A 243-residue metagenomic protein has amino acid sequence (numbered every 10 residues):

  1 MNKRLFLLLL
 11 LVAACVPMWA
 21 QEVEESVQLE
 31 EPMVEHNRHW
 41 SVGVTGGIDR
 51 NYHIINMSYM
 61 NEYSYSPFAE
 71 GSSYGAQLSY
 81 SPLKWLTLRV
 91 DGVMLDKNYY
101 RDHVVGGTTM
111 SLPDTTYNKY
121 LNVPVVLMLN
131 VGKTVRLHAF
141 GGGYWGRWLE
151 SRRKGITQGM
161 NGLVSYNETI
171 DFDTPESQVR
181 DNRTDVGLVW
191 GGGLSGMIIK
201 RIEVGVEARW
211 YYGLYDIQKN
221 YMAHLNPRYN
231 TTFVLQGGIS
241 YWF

Functional and structural regions predicted by a protein language model:
M1-E25, F243: Bacterial Sec-dependent N-terminal signal peptides
V16, K119-M128: Short, proline-centered helix/strand-breaking motifs
Q21-S79, W242: Short glycine/proline- and aromatic-enriched beta-strand/turn motifs that initiate or cap beta-hairpins
W40-V42, S72-A76, L121-V125, L137 (+2 more regions): Hydrophobic, lipid-facing positions within transmembrane beta-strands of outer-membrane proteins
V44-R50, V90-D96, A139-R147, L194 (+2 more regions): Transmembrane beta-barrel strands of outer-membrane/channel proteins
N51-A69, M94-Y120, R147-D185, G213-V234: Extracellular/periplasm-exposed beta-strand and loop segments of Gram-negative cell-envelope proteins, dominated by
W85-L88, V135-L137, K200-V204: Repeated loop/turn-to-beta-strand initiation elements of outer-membrane beta-barrel proteins
M128, Y229-F243: Outer-membrane beta-barrel "beta-signal"
